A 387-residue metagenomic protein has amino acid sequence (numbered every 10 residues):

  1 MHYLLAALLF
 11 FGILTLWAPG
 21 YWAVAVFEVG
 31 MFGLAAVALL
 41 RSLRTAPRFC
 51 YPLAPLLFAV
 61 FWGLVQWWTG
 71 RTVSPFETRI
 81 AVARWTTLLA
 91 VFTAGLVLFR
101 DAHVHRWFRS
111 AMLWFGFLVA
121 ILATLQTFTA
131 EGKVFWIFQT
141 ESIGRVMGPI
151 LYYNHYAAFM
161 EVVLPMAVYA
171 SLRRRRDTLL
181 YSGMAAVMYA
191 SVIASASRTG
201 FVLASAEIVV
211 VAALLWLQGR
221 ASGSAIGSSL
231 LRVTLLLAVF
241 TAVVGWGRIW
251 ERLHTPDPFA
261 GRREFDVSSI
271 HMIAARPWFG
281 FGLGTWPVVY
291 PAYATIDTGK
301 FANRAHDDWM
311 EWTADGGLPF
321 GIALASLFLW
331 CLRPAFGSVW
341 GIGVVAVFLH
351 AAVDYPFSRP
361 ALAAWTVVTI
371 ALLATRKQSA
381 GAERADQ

Functional and structural regions predicted by a protein language model:
M1, K377-Q387: Short, intrinsically disordered terminal tails adjacent to the first/last structured region
Y3-A18, E28-L39, V60-W67, I80-R100 (+4 more regions): Alpha-helical transmembrane segments of multi-pass inner-membrane proteins
G20-F27, R48-F49, E77-R79: Interfacial loop-to-helix junctions that mark the boundaries of transmembrane helices in multi-pass membrane
L53-A54, G63, W68-G70, S74: Polytopic alpha-helical membrane-helix bundles and their juxtamembrane interface segments in multi-pass membrane
W68-R71, F128-G132, R276, Y293-D297: A short secondary-structure junction motif
T78-A81, H254-T255: Extracellular loop and loop/strand-boundary signature of outer-membrane beta-barrel proteins
T87, L122-V134, W246-L283: Aromatic-rich transmembrane-lumenal/periplasmic boundary elements in polytopic membrane proteins
Y152, R263-A302, W309-I322: TM-adjacent membrane-interface loops and short helices in multi-pass inner/ER membrane proteins
